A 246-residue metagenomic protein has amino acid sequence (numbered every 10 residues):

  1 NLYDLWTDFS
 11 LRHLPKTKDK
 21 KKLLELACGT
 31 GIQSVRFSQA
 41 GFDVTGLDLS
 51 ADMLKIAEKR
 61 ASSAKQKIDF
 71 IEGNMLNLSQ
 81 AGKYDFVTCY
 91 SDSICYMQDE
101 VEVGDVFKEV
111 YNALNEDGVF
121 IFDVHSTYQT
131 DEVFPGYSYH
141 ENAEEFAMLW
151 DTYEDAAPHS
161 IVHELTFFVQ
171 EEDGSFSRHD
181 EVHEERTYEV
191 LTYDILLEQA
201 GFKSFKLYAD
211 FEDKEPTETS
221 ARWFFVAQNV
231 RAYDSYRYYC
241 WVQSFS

Functional and structural regions predicted by a protein language model:
L2-K20: Conserved alpha-helix/loop element of class I SAM-dependent methyltransferases that forms part of the SAM/SAH-binding
D19-G29: Conserved class I S-adenosyl-L-methionine
G31-N77: Class I SAM-dependent methyltransferase SAM/SAH-binding core
S79-F86: A short acidic, Gly/Pro-enriched loop at the edge of an enzyme's catalytic core that lines a small-molecule cofactor
Y90-D92: Residues lining the SAM
G104-E116: A short glycine-rich, Lys/Arg-flanked "PGG" loop and its adjoining helix->strand segment in the class I
I121-T192: SAM-dependent methyltransferase
E184-W241: C-terminal lobe and adjacent flexible extensions of AdoMet/dcAdoMet transferase-like proteins
